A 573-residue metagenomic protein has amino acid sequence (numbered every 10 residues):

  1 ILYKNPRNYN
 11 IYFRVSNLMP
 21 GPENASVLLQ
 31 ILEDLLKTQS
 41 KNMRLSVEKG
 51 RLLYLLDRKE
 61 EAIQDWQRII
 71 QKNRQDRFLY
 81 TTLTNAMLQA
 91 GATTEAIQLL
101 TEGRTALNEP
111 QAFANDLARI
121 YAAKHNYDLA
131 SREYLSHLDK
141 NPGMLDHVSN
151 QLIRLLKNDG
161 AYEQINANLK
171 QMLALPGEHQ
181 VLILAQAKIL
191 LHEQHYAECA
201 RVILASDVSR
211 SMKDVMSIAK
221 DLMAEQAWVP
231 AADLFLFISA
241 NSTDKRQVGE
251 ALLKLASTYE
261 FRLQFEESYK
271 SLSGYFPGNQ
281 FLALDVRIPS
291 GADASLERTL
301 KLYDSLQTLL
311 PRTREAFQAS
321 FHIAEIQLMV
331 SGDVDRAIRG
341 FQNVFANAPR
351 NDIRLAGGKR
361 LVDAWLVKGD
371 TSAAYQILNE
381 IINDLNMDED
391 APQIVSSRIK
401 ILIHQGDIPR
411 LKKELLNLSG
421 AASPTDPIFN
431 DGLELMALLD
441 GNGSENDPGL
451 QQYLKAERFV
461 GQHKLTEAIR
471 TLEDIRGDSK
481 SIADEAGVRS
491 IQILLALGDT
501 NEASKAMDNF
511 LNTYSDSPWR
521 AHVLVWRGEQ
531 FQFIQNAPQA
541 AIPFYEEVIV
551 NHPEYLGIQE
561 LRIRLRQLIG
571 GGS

Functional and structural regions predicted by a protein language model:
I1-S573: Acidic, polar-rich low-complexity tracts and alpha-helical solenoid repeat scaffolds
